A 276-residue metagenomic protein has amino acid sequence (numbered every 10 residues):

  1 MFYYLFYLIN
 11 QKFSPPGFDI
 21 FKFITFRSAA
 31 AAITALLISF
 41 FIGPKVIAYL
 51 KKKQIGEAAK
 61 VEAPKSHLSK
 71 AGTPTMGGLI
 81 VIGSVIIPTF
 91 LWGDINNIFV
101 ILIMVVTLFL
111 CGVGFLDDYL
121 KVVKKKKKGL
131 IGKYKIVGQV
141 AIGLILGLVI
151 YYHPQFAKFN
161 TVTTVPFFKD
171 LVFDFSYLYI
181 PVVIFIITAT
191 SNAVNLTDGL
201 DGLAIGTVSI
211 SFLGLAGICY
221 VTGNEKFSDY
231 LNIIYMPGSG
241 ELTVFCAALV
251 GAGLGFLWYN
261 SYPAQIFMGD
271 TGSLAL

Functional and structural regions predicted by a protein language model:
F2-K45, V85-G112, L146-T163, F168-D170 (+2 more regions): Alpha-helical transmembrane segments
R27-T34, A63-G72: Glycine-/proline-rich flexible loop or hinge segments
K45, L79, G83-P88, L108-C111 (+3 more regions): A membrane-topology feature that recognizes alpha-helical transmembrane segments and their immediate juxtamembrane
K45-S69, L116-K128, T161-V162: Cytosolic, membrane-interface loops and tails of multi-pass inner-membrane proteins
E57, V61, K70, V122-K124 (+5 more regions): Generic structural "secondary-structure junction" signal
K70-I82, Y134-I142: Select subsegments of transmembrane alpha-helices in polytopic membrane proteins, especially boundary-proximal
N96-M104, V123-G138: Membrane-interfacial loop-to-helix junctions in multi-pass inner-membrane proteins
